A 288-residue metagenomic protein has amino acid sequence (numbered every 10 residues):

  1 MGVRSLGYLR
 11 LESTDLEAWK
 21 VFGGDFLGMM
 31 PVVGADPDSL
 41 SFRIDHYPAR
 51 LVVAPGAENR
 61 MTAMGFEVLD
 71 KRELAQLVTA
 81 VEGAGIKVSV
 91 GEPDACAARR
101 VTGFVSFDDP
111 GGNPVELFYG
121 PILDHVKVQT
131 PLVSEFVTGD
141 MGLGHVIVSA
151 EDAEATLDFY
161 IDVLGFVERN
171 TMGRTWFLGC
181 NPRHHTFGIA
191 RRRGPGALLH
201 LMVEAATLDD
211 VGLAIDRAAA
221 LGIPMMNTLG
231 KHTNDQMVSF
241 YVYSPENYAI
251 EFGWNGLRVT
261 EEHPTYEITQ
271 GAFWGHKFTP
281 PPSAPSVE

Functional and structural regions predicted by a protein language model:
M1-A49, I147-H185: Core segments of cupin and vicinal oxygen chelate
M1-E17, M61-F66, I122-E154, H184 (+2 more regions): N-terminal beta-strand motif that seeds the catalytic metal site of vicinal oxygen chelate
S5-T14, G56-G83, G103-D109, G142-E151 (+2 more regions): Vicinal oxygen chelate
W19-G24, V81, G112, T156 (+4 more regions): Conserved active-site tyrosine of GNAT-family acetyltransferases
D25-R100: N-terminal entry module detector
G28-T62, N113-P121, R169-L199, E204-L208 (+2 more regions): Conserved short beta-strand elements that form part of the metal-binding/catalytic scaffold of enzyme active sites
G83-G139, W176-F177, G222-E288: Vicinal oxygen chelate
E154-V163, V167, E204, I215-P224 (+1 more regions): Double-stranded beta-helix
